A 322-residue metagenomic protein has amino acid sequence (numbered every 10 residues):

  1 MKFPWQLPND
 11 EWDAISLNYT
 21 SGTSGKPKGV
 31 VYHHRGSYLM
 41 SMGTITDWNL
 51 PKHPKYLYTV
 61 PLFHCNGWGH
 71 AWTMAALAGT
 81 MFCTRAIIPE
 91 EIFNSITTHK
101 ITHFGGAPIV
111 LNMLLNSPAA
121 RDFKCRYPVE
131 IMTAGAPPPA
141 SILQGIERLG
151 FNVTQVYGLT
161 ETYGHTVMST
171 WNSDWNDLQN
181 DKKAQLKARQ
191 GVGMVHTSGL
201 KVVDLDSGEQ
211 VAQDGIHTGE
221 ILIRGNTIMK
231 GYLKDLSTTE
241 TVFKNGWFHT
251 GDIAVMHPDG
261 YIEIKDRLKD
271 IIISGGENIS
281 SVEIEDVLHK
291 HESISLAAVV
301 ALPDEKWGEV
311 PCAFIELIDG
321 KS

Functional and structural regions predicted by a protein language model:
K2-Y19, K26, N49-K55: Conserved pre-ATP/AMP-binding loop-to-beta segment of ANL
A14, T20-T23, Y56, L62 (+6 more regions): Conserved S/T- and glycine-rich ATP-binding loop of Class I adenylate-forming
I15-L39: Conserved AMP-binding A3 loop
Y38-K55, F63-H103, S117: Conserved AMP-binding/adenylation subdomain of ANL enzymes
A76, I101-G106, L115-Q185, S198-G199 (+1 more regions): Gly/Ser/Thr-rich phosphate-binding loop
F104, G225, K230-G231, I253-S322: AMP-binding/adenylate-forming catalytic core of the ANL superfamily
G193-V195, G199-L222, P258-D259, K321-S322: Conserved beta-loop-beta connector loops within the AMP-binding
T238-T239: Short secondary-structure edge/capping micro-motifs at helix/strand boundaries
